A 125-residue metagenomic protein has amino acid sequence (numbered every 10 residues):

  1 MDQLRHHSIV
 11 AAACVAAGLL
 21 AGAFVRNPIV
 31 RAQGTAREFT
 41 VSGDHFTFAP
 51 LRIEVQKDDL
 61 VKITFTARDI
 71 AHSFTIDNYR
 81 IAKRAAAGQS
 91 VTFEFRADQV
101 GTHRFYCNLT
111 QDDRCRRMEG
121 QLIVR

Functional and structural regions predicted by a protein language model:
M1-G43: Extracytoplasmic entry segments of secretory-pathway proteins
G22-Q33, A85-R125: Extracellular/periplasmic metallocenter environments
G34-D58: N-terminal edge beta-strand
L51-I53, R80-R84, E94: Beta-strand-rich interaction surfaces with strong enrichment in secreted/lumenal proteins
L60-T66: Short edge beta-strand/loop segments characteristic of extracellular beta-sandwich folds
A67-A71: Short proline/glycine-enriched turn/loop motifs at strand-loop junctions of beta-rich domains
H72-N78: Change to "...patches in solvent-exposed regions of secreted, membrane-anchored, or virion-exposed structural
